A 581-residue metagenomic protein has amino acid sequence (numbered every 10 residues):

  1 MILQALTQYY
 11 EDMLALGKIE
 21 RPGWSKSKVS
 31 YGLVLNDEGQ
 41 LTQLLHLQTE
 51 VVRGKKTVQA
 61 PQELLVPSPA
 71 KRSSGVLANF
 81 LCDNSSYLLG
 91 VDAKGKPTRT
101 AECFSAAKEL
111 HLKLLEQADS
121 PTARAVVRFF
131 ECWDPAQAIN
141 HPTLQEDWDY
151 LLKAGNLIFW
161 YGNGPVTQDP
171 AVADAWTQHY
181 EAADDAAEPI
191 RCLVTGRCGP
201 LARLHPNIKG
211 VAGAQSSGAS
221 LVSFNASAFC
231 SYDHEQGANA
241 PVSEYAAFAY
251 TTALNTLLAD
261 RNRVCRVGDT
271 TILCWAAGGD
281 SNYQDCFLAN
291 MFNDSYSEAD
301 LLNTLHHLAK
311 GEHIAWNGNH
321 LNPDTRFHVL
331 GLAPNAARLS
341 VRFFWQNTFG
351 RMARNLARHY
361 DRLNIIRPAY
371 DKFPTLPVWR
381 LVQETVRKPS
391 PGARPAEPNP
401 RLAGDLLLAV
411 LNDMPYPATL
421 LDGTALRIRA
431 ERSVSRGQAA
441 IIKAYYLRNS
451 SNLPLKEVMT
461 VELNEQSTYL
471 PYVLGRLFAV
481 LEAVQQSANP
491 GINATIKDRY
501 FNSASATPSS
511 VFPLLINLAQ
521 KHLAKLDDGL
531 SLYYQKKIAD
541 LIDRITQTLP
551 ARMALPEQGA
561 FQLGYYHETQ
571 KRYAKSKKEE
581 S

Functional and structural regions predicted by a protein language model:
M1-A187, F229-S581: Conserved phosphate-interacting/catalytic interface
P189-T195: Short cysteine-rich clusters marking metal-coordination/redox-active sites
C198-A202: Short, non-ligating residues that shape and space the ligands of small metal-coordination modules and catalytic
R203-N239: Short microdomains enriched in Cys/His and/or Lys/Arg
